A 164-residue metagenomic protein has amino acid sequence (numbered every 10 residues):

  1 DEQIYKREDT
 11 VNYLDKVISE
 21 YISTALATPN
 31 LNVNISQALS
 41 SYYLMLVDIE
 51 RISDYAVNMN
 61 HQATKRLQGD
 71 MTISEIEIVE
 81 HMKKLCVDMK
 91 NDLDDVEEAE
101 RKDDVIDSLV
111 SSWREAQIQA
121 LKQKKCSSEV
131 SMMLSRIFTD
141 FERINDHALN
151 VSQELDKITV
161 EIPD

Functional and structural regions predicted by a protein language model:
D1-D164: Cytosolic, long alpha-helical scaffolding segments
